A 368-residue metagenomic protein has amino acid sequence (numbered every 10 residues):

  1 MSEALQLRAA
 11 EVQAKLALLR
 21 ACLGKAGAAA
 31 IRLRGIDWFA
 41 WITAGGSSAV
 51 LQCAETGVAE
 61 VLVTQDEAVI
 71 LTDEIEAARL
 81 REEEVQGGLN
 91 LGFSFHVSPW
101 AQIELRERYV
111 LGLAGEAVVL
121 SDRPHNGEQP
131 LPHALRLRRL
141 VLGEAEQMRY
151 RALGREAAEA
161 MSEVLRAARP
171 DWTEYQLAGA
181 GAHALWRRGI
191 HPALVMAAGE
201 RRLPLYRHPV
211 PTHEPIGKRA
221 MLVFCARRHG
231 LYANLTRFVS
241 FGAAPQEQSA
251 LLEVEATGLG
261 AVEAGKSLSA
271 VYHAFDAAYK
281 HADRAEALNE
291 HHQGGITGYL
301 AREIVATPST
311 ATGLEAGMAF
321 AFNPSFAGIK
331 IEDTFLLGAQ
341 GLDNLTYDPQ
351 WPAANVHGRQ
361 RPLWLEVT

Functional and structural regions predicted by a protein language model:
M1-T368: Active-site neighborhoods and metal-handling regions in enzymes and metal-associated proteins
